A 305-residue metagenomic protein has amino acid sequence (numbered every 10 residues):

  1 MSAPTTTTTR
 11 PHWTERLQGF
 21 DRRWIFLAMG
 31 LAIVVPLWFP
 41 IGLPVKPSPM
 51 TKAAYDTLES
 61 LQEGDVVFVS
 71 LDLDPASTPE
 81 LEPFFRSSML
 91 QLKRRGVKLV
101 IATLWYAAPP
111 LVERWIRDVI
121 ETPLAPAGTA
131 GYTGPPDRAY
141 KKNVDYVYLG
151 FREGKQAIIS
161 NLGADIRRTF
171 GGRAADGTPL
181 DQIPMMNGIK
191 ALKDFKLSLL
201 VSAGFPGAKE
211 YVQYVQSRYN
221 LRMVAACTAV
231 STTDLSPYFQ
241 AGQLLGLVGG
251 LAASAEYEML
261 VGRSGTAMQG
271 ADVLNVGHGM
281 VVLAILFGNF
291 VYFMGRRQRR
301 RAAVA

Functional and structural regions predicted by a protein language model:
M1-E15: Short, Lys/Arg-rich, polar N-terminal cytosolic tail immediately upstream of the first transmembrane signal-anchor
P11-T14, Y132-P135, A226-A305: C-terminal functional extensions of proteins
R23-W38: Hydrophobic membrane-insertion alpha-helices, especially the h-region of bacterial N-terminal signal peptides
L43-S60: Alpha-helical transmembrane signal-anchor/signal-peptide segments
Y55-P83: Short extracytoplasmic
V66-D74, L99-T103, S198-L199: Short glycine-rich or small-residue beta-strand-to-loop segments that form or flank ligand, phosphate, metal/Fe-S
A76-V147: Membrane-embedded segments
N143-D234: Membrane-proximal low-complexity regions enriched in glycine and acidic/polar residues
